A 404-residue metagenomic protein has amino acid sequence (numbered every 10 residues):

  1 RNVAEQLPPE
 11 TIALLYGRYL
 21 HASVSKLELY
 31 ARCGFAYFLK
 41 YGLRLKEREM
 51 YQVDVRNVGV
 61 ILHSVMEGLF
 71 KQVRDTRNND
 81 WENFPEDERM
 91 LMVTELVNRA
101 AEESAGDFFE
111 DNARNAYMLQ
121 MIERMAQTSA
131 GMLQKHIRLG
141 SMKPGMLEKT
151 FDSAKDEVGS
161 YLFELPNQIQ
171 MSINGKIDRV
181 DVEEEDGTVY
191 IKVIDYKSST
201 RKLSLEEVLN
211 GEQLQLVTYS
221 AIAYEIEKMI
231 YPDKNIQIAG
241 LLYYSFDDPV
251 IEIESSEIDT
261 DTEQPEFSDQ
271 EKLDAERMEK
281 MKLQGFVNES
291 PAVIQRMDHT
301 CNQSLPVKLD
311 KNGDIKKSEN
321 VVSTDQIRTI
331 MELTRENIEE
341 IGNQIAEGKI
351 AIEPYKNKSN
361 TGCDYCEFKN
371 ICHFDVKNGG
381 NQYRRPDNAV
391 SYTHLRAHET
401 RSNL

Functional and structural regions predicted by a protein language model:
R1-R396: Structural signature of nuclease core domains in nucleic-acid processing machines
H394-L404: Single conserved hydrophobic/aromatic residue that forms the stacking wall/gate of nucleotide- or nucleobase-binding
